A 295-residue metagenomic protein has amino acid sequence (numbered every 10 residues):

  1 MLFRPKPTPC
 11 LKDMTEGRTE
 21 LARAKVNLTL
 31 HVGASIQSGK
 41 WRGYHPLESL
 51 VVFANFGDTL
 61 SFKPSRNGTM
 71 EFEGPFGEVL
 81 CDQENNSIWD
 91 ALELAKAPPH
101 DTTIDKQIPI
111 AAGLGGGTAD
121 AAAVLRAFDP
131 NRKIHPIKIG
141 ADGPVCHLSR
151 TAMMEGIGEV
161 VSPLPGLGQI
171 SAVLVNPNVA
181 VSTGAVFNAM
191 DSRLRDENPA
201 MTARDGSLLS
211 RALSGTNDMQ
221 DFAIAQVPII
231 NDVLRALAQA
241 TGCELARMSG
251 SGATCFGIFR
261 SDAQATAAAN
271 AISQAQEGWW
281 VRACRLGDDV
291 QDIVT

Functional and structural regions predicted by a protein language model:
L2-A112, L167, N176: ATP-binding N-lobe of GHMP and related small-molecule kinases
T29, T103-D105, K138-G140, H147 (+3 more regions): Short beta-strand segments
H31, F256-I258: Short hydrophobic/aromatic beta-strand micro-patches that form the beta-sheet surface supporting nucleotide- or nucleic
V52-F53, K138, P144-H147, P163-G168 (+1 more regions): Solvent-exposed alpha-helices and their adjacent loops that cap or buttress functional pockets in soluble metabolic
F62, M70, L148-L245, R260-T266 (+2 more regions): Conserved, helical-rich catalytic subdomain that frames metal- and/or nucleotide-binding sites in enzyme alpha/beta
K96-T103, R126-A141, D262-Q276: Phosphate-handling active-site elements
A112-I139, V145, S149: DPxDG-like acidic metal-binding loop motif
G116-G117, M248-A253: Glycine-rich beta-strand-to-loop/alpha-helix junction loops that act as flexible
